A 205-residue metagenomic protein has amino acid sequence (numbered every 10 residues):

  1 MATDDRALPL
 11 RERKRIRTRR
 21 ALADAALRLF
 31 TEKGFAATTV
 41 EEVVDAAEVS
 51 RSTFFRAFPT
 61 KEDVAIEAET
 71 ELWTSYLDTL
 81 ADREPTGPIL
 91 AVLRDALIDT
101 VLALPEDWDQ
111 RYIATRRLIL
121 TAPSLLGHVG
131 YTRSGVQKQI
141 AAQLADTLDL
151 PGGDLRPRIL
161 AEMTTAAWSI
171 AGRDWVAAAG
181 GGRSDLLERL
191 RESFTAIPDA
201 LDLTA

Functional and structural regions predicted by a protein language model:
M1-K33, A37-V49, I66, S75: Basic, helix-initiating cap at the start of DNA-binding domains
A2, A142, R173, A177-A205: C-terminal peripheral helix-coil segments that are non-catalytic and often amphipathic
S50-F58: Short hydrophobic/aromatic patch on the recognition helix
E62-V64: A secondary-structure capping/hinge motif
T74-T115: Hydrophobic alpha-helical connector segments
L104-D107, T147, A171-A179: Secondary-structure edge/capping motif, primarily at the C-terminal ends of alpha-helices and the immediately following
R111, I119, D154-D174, E188-I197: Hydrophobic alpha-helical segments that form the core of small-molecule binding pockets and/or dimer interfaces
P123-D149, R158-E162, I170: Amphipathic alpha-helical packing segments from all-alpha helical-bundle domains
